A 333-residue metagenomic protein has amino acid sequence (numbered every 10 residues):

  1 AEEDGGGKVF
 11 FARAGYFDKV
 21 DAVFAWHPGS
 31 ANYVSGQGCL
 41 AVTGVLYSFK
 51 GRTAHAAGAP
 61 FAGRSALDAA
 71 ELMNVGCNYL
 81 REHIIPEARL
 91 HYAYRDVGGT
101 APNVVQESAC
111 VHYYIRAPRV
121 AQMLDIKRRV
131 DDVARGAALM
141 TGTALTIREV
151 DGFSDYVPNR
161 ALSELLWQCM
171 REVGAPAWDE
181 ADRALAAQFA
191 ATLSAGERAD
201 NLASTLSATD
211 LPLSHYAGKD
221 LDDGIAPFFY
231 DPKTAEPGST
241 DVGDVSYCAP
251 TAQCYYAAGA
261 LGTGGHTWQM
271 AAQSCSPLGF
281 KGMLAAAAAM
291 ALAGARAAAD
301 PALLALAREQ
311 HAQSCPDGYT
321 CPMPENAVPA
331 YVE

Functional and structural regions predicted by a protein language model:
A1-Q106, R116: Histidine/acidic-residue-rich, glycine-tolerant segments that coordinate divalent metal ions
L67, E71-E333: Metal-dependent amide/peptide-bond hydrolase catalytic core, centered on the "pita-bread" metallohydrolase fold
